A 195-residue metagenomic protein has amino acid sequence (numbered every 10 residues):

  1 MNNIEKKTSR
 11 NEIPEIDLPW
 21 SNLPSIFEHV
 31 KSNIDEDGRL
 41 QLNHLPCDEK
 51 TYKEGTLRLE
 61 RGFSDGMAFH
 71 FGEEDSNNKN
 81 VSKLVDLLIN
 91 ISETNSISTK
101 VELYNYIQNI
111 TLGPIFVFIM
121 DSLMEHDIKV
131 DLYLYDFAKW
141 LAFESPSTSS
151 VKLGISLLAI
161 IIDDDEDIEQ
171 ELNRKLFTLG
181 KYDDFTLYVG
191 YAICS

Functional and structural regions predicted by a protein language model:
N3-E166, L179-Y182, T186: Extended repeat-based scaffolds of very large eukaryotic assembly and lipid-transport proteins
D167-L176, S195: HEAT/HEAT-like alpha-solenoid repeats
